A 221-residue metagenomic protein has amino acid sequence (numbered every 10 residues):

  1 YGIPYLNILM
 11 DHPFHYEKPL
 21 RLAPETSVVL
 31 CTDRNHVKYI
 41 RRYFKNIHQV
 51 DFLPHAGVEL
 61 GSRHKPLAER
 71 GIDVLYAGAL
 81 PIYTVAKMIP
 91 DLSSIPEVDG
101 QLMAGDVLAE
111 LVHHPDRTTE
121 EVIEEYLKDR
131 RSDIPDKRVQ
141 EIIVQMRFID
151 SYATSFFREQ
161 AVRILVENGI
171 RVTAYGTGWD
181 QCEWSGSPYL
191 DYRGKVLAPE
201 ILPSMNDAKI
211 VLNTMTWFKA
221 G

Functional and structural regions predicted by a protein language model:
Y1-Y43, V58-R63, L190-D207, M215-A220: Extended catalytic core of nucleotide-activated donor transferases of GT-like folds
H48-K219: Nucleotide-sugar donor-binding catalytic core of glycosyltransferases
